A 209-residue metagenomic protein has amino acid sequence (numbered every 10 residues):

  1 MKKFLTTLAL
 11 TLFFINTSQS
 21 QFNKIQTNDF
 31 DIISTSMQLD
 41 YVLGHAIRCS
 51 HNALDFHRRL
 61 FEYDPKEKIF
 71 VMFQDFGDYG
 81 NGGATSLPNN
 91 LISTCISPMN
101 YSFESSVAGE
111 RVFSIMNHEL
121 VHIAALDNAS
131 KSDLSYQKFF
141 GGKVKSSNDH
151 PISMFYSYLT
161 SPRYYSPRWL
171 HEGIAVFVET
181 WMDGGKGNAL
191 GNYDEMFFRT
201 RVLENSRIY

Functional and structural regions predicted by a protein language model:
F4-N16: Sec-dependent N-terminal signal peptides
L10, S18-Q19, E62, T180: Residue-level marker of positions within ordered structural domains that often coincide with functionally constrained
S20-T160: Juxtacatalytic substrate-recognition/specificity segment
A53, N128, S132-I208: Post-HExxH zinc-binding segment in Zn-dependent metallohydrolases
